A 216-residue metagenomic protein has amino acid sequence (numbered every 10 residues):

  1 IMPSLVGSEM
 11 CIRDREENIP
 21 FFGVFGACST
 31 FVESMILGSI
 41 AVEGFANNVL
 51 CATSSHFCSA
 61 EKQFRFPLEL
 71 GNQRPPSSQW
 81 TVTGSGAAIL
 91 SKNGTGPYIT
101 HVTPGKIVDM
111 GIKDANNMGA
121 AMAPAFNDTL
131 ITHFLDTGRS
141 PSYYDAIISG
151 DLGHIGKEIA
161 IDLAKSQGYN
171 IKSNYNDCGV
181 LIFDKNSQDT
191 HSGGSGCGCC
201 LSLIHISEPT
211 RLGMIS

Functional and structural regions predicted by a protein language model:
I1-G7, C11, I204-I215: Single conserved hydrophobic/aromatic residue that forms the stacking wall/gate of nucleotide- or nucleobase-binding
G7-G26, Y143-E158: Conserved beta-ketoacyl condensing-enzyme motif
E9-I19, A41-E43, F64-Q73, A164-Y169: A glycine- and small-aliphatic-rich helix-loop capping segment at beta-alpha/alpha-beta transitions that lines
I19-G26, N72-S77, G111-N117, S187-G196: A short glycine/serine-rich beta->alpha loop
V24-A52, L90, G194-S207: Active-site-proximal alpha-helical scaffold in enzymes
C28-S29, T53-S59, G105: Acidic, glycine-rich active-site loops and adjacent beta-strand->loop/helix elements that engage anionic groups
P67-I131, D136-R139, K172-D184, R211 (+1 more regions): Condensing-enzyme catalytic core mediating Claisen C-C bond formation in acyl metabolism
I147-L203: Internal helical hairpin/lid segments
